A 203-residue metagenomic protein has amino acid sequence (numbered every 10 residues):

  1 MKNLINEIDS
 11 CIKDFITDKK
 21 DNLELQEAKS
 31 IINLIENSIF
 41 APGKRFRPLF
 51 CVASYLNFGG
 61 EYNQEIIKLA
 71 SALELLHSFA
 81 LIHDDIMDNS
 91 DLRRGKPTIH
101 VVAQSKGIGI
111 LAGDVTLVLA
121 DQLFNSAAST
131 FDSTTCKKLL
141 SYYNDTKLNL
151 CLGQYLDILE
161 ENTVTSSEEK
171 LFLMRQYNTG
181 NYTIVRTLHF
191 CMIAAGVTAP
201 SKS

Functional and structural regions predicted by a protein language model:
M1-D21: N-terminal amphipathic/basic leader segments beginning at the initiator methionine
E24-S203: Mg2+-dependent prenyl diphosphate-binding active-site environment of isoprenoid biosynthetic enzymes
